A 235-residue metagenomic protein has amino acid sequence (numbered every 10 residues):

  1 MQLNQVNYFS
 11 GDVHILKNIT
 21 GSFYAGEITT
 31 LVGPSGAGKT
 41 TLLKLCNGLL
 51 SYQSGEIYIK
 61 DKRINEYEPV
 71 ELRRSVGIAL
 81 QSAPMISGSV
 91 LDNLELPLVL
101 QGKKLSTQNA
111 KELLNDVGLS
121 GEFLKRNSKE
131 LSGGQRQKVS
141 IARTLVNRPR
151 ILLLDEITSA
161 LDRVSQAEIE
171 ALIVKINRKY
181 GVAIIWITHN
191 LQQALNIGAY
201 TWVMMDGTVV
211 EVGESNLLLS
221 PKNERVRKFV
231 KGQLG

Functional and structural regions predicted by a protein language model:
V32-P34: The feature captures the beta-strand-to-loop junction immediately N-terminal to the Walker
N47: Helix-to-loop junction immediately C-terminal to a conserved catalytic motif
L105-E122: Conserved ABC ATPase "signature" region
N127-L131, Q135: Conserved ABC ATPase signature
L152-D155: Catalytic Walker B motif of ABC-type/P-loop ATPase nucleotide-binding domains
T188-H189: H-loop/switch region of ABC-family ATPase nucleotide-binding domains
N216-G235: C-terminal boundary and immediately downstream tail of ABC-type ATPase nucleotide-binding domains
